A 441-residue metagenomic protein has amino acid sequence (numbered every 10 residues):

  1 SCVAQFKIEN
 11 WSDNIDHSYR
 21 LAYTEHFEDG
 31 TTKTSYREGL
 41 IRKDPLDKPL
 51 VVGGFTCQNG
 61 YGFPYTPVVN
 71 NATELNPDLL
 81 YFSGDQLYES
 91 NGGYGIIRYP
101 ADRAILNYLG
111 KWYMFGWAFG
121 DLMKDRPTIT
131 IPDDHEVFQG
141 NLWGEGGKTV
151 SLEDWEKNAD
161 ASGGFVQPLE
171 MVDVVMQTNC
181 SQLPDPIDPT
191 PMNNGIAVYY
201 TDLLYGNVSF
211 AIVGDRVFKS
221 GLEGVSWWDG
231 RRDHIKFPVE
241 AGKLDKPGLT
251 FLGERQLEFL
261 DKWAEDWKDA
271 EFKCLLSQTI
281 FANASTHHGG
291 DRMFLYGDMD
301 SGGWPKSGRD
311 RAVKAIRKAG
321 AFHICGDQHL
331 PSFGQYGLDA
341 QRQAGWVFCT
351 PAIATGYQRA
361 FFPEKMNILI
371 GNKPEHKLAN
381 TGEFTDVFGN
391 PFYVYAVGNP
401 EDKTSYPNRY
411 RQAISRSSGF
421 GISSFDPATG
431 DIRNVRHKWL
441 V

Functional and structural regions predicted by a protein language model:
S1-V441: Long, structured stretches of catalytic cores involved in phosphate-ester chemistry, encompassing
